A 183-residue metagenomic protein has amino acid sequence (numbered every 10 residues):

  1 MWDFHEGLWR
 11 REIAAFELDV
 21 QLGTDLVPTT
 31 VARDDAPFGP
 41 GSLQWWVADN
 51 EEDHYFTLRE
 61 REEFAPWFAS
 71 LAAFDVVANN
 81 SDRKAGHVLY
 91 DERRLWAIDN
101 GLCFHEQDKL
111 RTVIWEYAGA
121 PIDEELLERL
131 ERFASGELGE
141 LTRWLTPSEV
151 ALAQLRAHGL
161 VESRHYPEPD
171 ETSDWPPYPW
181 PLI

Functional and structural regions predicted by a protein language model:
M1-I183: Phosphate/dinucleotide-binding and metal-coordinating scaffold of catalytic cores in nucleotide-dependent enzymes
